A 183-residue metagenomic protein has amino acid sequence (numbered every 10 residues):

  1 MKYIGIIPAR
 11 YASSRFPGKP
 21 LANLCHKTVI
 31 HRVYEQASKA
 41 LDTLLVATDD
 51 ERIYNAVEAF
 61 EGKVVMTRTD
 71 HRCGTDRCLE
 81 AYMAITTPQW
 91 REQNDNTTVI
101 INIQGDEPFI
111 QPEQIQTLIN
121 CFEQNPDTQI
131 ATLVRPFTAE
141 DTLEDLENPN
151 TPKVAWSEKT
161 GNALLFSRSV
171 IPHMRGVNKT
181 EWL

Functional and structural regions predicted by a protein language model:
K2-T48: N-terminal glycine-rich phosphate-binding loop and ensuing alpha1 helix
P8, N102-Q104, L133-V134: Short beta-strand segments
H26, T67-T69, G105, W156 (+1 more regions): Active-site donor-binding loop signature of nucleotide-sugar glycosyltransferases
L41, W90, D95-T97, N125-I130: Short, high-confidence coil segments that cap the C-terminus of an alpha-helix and link into the following beta-strand
L45, E51-N120: Short phosphate-binding loop-to-helix
Q111-L183: Conserved core of the sugar-phosphate nucleotidyltransferase
